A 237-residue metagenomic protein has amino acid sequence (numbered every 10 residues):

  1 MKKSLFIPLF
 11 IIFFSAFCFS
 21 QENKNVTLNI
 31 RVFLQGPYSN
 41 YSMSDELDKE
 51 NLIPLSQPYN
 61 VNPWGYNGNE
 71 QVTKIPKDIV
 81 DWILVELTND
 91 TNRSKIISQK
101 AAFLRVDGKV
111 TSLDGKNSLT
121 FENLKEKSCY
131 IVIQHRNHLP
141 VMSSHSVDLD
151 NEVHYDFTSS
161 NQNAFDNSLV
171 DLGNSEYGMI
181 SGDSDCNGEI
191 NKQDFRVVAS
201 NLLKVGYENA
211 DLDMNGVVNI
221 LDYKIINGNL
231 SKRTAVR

Functional and structural regions predicted by a protein language model:
M1-L28, R237: Bacterial Sec-dependent N-terminal signal peptides
K24-P37, T73, D148-C186: Extracellular beta-sheet/turn segments enriched in Thr/Pro/Gly and aliphatic residues
N25-P76: Short amphipathic, basic-aromatic surface patches that mediate peripheral association with negatively charged
K77, T111-S128, N137: Short Pro-Gly-centered beta-turn/loop motif in secreted/extracellular proteins
W82-V85, E126-R136: A short, solvent-exposed beta-strand micro-motif common in secreted/extracellular proteins
I97-K109: Solvent-exposed serine/threonine-rich low-complexity stretches and specific carbohydrate-binding patches
H135-S144: Short acidic/polar inter-strand loop motif in beta-rich domains
S168-G173, S184-N209, N215-V236: Alpha-helical segments with a strong preference for the paired helices of cellulosomal dockerin domains
